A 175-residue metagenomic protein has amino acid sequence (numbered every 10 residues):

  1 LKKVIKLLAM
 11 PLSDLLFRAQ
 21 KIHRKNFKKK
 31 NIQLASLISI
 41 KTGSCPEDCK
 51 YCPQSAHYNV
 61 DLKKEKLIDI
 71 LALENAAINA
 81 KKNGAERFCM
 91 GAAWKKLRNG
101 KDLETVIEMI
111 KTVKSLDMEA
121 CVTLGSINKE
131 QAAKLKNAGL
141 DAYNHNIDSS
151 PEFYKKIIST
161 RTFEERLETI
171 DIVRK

Functional and structural regions predicted by a protein language model:
L1-N26: Amphipathic alpha-helical packing elements
K2-I5, F17, E47, Y143 (+1 more regions): Active-site-proximal helix/loop capping residues that flank conserved catalytic or ligand/cofactor
K2-K3, A35, S149-E152: Residue-level signal for pocket-adjacent positions within structured domains
K3, K41, T105: Conserved acidic
P11, C49, H145: Residue-level signature of catalytic and energy-coupling elements of molecular machines, predominantly ATP/GTP-dependent
L12, L16, I38, T42-S44 (+2 more regions): Solvent-exposed, flexible loop/coil residues
F17-N59, E65-C89, D141: N-terminal pre-triad scaffold of radical SAM enzymes
Y58-N79, N83, G91-K175: Conserved non-cysteine loop/helix-boundary elements of the Radical SAM core domain that shape
